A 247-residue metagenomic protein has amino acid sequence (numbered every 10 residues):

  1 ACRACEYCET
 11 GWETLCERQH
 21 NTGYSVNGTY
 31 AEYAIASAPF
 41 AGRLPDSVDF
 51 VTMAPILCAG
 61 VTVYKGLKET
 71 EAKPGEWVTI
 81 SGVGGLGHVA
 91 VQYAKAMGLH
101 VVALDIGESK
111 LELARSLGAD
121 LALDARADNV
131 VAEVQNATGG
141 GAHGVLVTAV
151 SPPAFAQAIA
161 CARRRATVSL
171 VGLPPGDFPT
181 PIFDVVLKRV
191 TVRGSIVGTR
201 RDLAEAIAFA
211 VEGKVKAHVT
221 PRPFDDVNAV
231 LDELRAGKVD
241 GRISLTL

Functional and structural regions predicted by a protein language model:
A1-A41: Glycine-rich phosphate/adenylate-binding loop and adjacent beta-alpha elements of nucleotide- or dinucleotide-binding
D46-D128, A132-E133, L146: Mid-domain Rossmann-like dinucleotide-binding core that forms the NAD(H)/NADP(H) cofactor-binding site
E71-A72, T138, C161-R163: A generic alpha-to-beta junction signature in SAM-dependent methyltransferases
A127, A149-V150, G172-L173: Short glycine-/small-residue-rich Rossmann-like dinucleotide-binding loops
E133-H143: A short acidic, Gly/Pro-enriched loop at the edge of an enzyme's catalytic core that lines a small-molecule cofactor
A156-A160, R200-L247: C-terminal hydrophobic helical "lid"/dimerization subdomain of Rossmann-like NAD(P)H-dependent oxidoreductases
A166-T167: Glycine-centered, small-residue-biased loops immediately flanking beta-strands in adenine/cofactor-binding cores
G172-K188, R200-A206: Rossmann-fold NAD(P)-binding glycine/threonine-rich loop
